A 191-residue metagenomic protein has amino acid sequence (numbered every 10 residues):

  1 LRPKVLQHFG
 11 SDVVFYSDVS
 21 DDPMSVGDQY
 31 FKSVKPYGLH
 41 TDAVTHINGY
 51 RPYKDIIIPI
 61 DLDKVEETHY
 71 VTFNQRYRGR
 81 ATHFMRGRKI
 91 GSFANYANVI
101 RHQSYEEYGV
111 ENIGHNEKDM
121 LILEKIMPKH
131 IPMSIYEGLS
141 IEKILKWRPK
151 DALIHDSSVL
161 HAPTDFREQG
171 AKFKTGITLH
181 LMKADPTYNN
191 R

Functional and structural regions predicted by a protein language model:
L1-A152, S158-R191: Fe(II)/2-oxoglutarate oxygenase catalytic core
